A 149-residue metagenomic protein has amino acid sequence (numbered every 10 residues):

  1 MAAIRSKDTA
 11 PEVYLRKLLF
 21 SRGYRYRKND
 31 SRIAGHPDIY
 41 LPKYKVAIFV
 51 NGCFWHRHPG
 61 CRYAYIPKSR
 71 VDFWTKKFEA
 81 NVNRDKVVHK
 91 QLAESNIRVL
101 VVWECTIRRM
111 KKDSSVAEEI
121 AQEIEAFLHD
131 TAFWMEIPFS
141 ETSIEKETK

Functional and structural regions predicted by a protein language model:
M1-V101, T106-K149: Nucleic-acid endo/exonuclease domains
